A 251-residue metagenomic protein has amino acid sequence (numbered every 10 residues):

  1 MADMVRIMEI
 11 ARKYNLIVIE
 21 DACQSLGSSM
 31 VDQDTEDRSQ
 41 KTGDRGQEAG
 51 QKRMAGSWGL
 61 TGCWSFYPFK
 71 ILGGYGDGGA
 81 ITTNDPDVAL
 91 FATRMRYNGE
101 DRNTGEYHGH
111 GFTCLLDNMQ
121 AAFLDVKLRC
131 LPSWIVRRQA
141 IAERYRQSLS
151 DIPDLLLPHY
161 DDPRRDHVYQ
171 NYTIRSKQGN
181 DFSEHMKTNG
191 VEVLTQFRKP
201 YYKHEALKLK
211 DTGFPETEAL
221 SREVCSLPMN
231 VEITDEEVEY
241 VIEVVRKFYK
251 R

Functional and structural regions predicted by a protein language model:
M1-E9, K13, S29, N84-R251: PLP-dependent aminotransferase class I/II
M1-T35, G46-K52: Catalytic PLP-binding core of fold-type I/II PLP enzymes
N15-I17, T61, E192: Proline-centered loop/turn at the N-terminus of a beta-strand
I19-D21, S65, Q196, P228: A cross-family glycoside hydrolase active-site/sugar-binding cleft signature
R53-S57, D211-F214: Short, hinge-like loop/turn segments at secondary-structure boundaries
S57-R96, N118: Active-site PLP attachment segment
